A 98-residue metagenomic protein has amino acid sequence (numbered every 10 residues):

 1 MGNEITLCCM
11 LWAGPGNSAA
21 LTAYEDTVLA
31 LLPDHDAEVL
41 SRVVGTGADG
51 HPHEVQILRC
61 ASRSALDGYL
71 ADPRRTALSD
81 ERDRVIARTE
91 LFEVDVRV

Functional and structural regions predicted by a protein language model:
M1-E54, R59-A71, F92-V98: Short S/T/G/P-rich N-terminal loop/turn motif that feeds into the first structured element of a domain
L66, A71-V85, T89: C-terminal structural segments of small proteins and small subunits
